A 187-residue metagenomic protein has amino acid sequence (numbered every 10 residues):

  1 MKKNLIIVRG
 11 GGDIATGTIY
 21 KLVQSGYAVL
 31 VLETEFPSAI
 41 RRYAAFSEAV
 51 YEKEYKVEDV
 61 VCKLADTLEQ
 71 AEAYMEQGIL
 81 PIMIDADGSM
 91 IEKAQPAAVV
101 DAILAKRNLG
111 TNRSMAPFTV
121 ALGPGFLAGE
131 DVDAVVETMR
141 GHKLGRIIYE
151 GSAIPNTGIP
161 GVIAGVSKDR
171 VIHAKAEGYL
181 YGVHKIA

Functional and structural regions predicted by a protein language model:
K2-A187: Well-ordered secondary-structure scaffolds
